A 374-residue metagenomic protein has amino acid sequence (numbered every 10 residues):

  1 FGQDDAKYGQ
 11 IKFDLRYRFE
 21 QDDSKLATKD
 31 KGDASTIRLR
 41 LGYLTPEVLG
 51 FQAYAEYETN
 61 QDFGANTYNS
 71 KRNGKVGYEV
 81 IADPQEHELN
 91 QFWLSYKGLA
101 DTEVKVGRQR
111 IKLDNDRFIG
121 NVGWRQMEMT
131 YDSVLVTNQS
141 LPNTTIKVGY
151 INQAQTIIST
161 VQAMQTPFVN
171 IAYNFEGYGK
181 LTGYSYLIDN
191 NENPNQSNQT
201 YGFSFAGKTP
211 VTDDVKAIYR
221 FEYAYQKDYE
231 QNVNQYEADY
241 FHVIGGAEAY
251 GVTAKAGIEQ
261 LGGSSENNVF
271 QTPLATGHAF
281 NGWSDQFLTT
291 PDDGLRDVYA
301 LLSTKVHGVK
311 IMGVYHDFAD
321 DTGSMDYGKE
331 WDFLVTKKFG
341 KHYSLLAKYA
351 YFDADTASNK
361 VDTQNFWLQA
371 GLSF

Functional and structural regions predicted by a protein language model:
F1-I111, V134-I146, Q196-S197, F203-E230 (+3 more regions): Beta-barrel outer-membrane channel/assembly domains of diderm bacteria
N66-N90, L99-P194, Q199, F203 (+1 more regions): Surface-exposed coil loops of outer-membrane beta-barrel proteins
K180, A254, I311: Conserved active-site beta-strand-loop modules that form the wall/rim of enzyme catalytic pockets and either contain
D189-N190, Q226-D228, Q260-S264, A319: Short, catalytically relevant binding-site loops at active-site mouths
N232-G277: Long, well-ordered mid-to-C-terminal structural blocks that present hydrophobic/aromatic surfaces
